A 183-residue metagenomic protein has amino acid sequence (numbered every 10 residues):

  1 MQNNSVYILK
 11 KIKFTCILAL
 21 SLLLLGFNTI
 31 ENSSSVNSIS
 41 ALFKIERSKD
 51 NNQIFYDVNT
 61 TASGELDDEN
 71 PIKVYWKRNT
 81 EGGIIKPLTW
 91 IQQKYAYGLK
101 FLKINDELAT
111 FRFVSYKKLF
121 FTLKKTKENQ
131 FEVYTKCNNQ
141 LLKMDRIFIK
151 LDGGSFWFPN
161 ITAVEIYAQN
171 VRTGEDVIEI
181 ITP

Functional and structural regions predicted by a protein language model:
M1-V36: Bacterial Sec-dependent N-terminal signal peptides
N4-Y7, F55-Y56, Y75, Y95-Y97 (+4 more regions): Sequence-level detector for tyrosine residue identity
I12, L25, A41, Q53-I54 (+3 more regions): Short non-domain terminal segments
L24, A62, T80-E81, A96 (+3 more regions): Intrinsically disordered, low-complexity segments enriched in small/polar residues
N28-Q93, E175-D176: N-terminal export/targeting and maturation segments
R47-N51, L66, I104-N105, T126-K127 (+1 more regions): Short, ordered beta-strand-loop transition motifs
I72, W76-M144: Mature extracytoplasmic domains of secretory-pathway proteins
Y116-P183: Extracytoplasmic electrostatic interaction patches
